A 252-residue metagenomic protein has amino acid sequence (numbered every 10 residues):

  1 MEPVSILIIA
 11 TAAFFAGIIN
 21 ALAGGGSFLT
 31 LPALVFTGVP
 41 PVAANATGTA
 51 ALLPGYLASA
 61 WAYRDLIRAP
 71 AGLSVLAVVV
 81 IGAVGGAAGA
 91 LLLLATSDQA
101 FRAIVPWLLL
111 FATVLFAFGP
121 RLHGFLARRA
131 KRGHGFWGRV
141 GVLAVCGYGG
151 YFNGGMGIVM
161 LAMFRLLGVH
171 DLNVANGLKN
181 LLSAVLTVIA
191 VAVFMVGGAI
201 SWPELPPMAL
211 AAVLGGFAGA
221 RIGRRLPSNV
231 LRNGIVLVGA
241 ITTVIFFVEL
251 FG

Functional and structural regions predicted by a protein language model:
M1-P40, A127-N176, L182-S183, P206: Selected transmembrane alpha-helices and immediately adjacent juxtamembrane segments of polytopic inner-membrane
S5, V39-P54, A100-L109, G147-G155 (+1 more regions): Structural signature of hydrophobic alpha-helical transmembrane segments
I6, T49, V105-L109, T113 (+3 more regions): Residues within membrane-spanning alpha-helices of integral membrane proteins, especially the hydrophobic core/packing
T47-A100, T187-V230, G234: Selective hydrophobic functional segments
A58-I67, W107-K131, I241-G252: Transmembrane helix exit motif
A71-I81, V105, R129-G135, N176-L182 (+1 more regions): Cytoplasmic-side transmembrane-helix entry/capping segments in multi-pass membrane proteins
A88-G89, A144-G154, A190-G198, T242-G252: Hydrophobic alpha-helical transmembrane segments in multi-pass integral membrane proteins
